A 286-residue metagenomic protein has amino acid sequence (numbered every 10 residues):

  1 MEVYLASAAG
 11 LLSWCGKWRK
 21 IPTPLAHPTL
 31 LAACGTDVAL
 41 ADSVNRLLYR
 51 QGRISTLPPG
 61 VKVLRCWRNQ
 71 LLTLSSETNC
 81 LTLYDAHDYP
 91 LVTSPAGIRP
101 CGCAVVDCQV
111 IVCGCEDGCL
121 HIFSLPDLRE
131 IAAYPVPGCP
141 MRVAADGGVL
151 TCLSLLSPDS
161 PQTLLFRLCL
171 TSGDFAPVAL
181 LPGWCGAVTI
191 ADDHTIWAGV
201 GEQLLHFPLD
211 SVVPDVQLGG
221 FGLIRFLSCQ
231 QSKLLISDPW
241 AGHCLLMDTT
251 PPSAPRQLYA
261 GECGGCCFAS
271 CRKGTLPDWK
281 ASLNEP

Functional and structural regions predicted by a protein language model:
M1-P24, T29-A33: An edge-strand/N-cap motif at the start of beta-rich repeat modules
E2, D37, Q70-L71, Q109-I111 (+3 more regions): Conserved core beta-strand positions within WD40 beta-propeller blades
L5-A9, L40-N45, T73-E77, V112-D117 (+3 more regions): Conserved beta-strand positions in repeat-built beta-propeller and related beta-rich domains
G10-S13, R46-Y49, N79-L83, G118-I122 (+3 more regions): Structural motif
K17-T23, G52-L57, D88-P95, R129-Y134 (+3 more regions): A short beta-strand motif characteristic of beta-propeller blades
A26-G35, P59-R68, I98-V106, G138-D146 (+3 more regions): Repeated scaffold domains used in trafficking and secretory/extracellular systems, primarily beta-propellers
G138-D146, L150-L218, G222: Eukaryotic tandem repeat interaction scaffolds
S237-P286: Blade-level signature of beta-propeller repeat domains, shared across WD40, Kelch, NHL, RCC1 and BNR/Asp-box propellers
